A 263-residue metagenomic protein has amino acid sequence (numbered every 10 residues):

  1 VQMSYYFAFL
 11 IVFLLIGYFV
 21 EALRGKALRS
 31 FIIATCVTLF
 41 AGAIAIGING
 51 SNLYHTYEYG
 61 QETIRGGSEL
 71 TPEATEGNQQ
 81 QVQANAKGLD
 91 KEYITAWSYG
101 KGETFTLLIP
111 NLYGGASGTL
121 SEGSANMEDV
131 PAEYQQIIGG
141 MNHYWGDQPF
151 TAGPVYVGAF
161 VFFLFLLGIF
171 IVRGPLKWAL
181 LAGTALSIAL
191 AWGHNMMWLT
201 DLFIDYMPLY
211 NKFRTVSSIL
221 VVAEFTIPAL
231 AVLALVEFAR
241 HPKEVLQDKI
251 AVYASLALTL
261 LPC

Functional and structural regions predicted by a protein language model:
S4, A8-F9, V157-V161, R214 (+1 more regions): Membrane-embedded alpha-helical segments of multi-pass membrane proteins, especially the transmembrane helices
F7-A43, T56, G67, L235-V252: Perimembrane helix-loop-helix junctions
V12-G17, F162-I169, I227-A239: Transmembrane alpha-helical segments
L23-C36, S124-G140, L164-H194, K243-A254: Membrane-interface helix-loop-helix junctions at transmembrane boundaries of multi-pass membrane enzymes, predominantly
A43-G47, T184-H194, T259-C263: Aromatic-anchored segments of alpha-helical transmembrane domains
S51-G168: Periplasmic/ER-lumenal interhelical loops and adjacent helix-loop junctions in multi-pass membrane proteins
N142-V155, A185-T226: Membrane-helix boundary/interfacial segments in multi-pass membrane proteins
